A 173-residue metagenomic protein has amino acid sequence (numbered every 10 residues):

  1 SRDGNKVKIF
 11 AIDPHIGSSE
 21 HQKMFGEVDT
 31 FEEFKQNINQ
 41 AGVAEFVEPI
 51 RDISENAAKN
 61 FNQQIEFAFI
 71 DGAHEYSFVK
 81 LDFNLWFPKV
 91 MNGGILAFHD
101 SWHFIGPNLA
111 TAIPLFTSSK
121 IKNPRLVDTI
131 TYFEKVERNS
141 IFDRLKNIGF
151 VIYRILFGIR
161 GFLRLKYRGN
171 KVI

Functional and structural regions predicted by a protein language model:
S1-I173: S-adenosylmethionine/decaboxylated-SAM
